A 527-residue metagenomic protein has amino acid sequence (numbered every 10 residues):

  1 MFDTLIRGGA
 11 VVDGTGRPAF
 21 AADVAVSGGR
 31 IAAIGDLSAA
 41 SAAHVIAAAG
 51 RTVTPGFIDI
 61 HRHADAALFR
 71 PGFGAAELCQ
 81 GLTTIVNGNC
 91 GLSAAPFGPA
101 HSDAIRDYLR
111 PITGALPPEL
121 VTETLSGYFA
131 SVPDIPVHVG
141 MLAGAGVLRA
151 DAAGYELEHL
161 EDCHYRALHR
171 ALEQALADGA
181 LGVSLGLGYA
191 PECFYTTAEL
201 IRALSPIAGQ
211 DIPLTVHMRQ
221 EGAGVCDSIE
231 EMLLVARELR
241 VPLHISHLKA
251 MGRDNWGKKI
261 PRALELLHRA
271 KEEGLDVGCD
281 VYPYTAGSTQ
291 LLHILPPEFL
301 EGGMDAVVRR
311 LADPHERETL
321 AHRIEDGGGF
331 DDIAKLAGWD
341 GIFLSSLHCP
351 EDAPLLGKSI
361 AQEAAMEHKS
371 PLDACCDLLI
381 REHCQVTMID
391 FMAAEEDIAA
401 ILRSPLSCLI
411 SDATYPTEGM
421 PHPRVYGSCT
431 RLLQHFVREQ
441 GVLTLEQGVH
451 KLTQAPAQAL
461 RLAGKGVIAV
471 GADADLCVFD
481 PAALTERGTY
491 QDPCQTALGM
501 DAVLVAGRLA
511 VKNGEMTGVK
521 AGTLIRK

Functional and structural regions predicted by a protein language model:
M1-S41, L462, A483-Q491: N-terminal metal-binding scaffold of metallo-dependent hydrolase/deaminase domains
F2-I6, A39-G88, V505: Replace "His-x-His-based motif
G9, V24, G29, G50 (+13 more regions): Divalent metal-coordination and catalytic microenvironments
G74-P117: Hydrophobic or amphipathic alpha-helical targeting/insertion segments
C90-F97, P111-E238: Hydrophobic, small-residue-rich alpha-helical packing segments that form membrane-like cores
Y128-D162, L168-Y189, R237, V241-P242 (+1 more regions): Active-site neighborhoods of metal-dependent hydrolases
A198-P242, I260, M392-Q458, L462-K465 (+3 more regions): Extended hydrophobic/aromatic segments used for targeting, binding, or gating
D313, A400-L406, S411-D412, C477-I525: C-terminal cap of metal-dependent C-N hydrolases
